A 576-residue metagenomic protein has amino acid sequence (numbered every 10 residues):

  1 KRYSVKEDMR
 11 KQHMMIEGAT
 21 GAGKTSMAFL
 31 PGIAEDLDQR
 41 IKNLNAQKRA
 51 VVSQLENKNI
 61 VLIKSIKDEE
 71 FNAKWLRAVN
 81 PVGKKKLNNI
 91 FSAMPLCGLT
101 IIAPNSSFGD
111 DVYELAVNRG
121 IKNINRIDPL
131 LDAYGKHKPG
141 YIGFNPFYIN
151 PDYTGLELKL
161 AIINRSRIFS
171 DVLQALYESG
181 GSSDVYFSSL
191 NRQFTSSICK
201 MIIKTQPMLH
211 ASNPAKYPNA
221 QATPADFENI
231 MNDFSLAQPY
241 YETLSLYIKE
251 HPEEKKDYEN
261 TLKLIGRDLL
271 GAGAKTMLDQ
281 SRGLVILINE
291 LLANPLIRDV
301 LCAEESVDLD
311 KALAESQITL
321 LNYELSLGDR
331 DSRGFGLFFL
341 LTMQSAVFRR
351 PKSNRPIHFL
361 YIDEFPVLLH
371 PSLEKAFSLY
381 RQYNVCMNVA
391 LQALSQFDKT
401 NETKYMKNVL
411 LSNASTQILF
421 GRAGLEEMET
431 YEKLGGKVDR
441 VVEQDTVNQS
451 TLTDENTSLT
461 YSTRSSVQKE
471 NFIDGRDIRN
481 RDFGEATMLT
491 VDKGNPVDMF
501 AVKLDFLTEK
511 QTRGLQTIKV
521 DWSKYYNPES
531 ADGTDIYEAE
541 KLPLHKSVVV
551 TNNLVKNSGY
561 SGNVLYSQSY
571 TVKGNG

Functional and structural regions predicted by a protein language model:
K1-Y3: N-terminal pre-Walker A segment at the start of P-loop NTPase domains
V5-V385, R476-D482, A486-D498, D505-G576: P-loop NTPase motor domains
F377-L379, Y383-D492: Conserved ATP-driven motor cores of ASCE-family P-loop NTPases powering translocation/secretion/packaging/pilus
